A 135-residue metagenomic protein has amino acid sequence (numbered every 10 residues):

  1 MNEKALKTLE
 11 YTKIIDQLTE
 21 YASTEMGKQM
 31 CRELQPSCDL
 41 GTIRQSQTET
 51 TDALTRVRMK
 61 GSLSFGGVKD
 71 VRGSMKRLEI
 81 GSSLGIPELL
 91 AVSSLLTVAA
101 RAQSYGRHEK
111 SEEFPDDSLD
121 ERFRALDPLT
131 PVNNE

Functional and structural regions predicted by a protein language model:
M1-E135: Conserved amphipathic alpha-helical "coupling/scaffold" segments that transmit conformational changes between domains
